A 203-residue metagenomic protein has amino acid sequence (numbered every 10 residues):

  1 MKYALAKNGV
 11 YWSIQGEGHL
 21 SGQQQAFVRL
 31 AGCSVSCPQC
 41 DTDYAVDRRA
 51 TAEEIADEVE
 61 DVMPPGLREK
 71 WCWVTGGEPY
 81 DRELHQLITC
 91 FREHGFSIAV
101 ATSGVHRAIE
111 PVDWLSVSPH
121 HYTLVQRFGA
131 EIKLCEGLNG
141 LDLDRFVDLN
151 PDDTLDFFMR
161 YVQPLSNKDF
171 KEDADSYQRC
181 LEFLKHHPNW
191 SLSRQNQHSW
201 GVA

Functional and structural regions predicted by a protein language model:
M1, L5-W12, Q24-V112: Conserved Radical SAM active-site core
S13-G18: A short beta-strand-turn-helix
L20-G22: A generic structural micro-feature
R68-K70, Y80-A203: Conserved AdoMet/S-adenosylmethionine-binding subsite of the radical SAM
